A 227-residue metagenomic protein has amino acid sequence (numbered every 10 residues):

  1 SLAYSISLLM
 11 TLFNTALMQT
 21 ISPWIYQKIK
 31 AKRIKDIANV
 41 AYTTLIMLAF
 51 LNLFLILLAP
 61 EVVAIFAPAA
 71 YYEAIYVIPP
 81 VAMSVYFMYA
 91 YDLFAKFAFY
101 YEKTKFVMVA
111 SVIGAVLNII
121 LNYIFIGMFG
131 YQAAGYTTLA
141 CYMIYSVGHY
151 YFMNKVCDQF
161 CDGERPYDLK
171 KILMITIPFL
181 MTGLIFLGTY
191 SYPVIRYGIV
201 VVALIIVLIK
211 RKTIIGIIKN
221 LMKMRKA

Functional and structural regions predicted by a protein language model:
S1-L8, Y72-Y76, Y131-A134: Interfacial/gating helices of multi-pass transporter permease domains
I6-A31, A38-Y42, F97-Y100: Helix-loop junctions and terminal segments of transmembrane helices in multi-pass membrane transport/translocation
L8-L12, N52, Y89, A115-N122 (+2 more regions): Hydrophobic transmembrane alpha-helices of multi-pass small-molecule transporters
F13-M18, A38-M88, I119-Y123, G127: Alpha-helical transmembrane segments of multi-pass membrane transport and lipid-handling proteins
A82-I113: Membrane-interface junctions at transmembrane-helix termini in multi-pass inner-membrane proteins
F94-E102, Y150-Y167: Alpha-helical transmembrane segments
K105, S111-V147, L184-V201: Membrane-interface helix-loop junctions in multi-pass transport and translocation proteins
G183-A227: Membrane-proximal transmembrane or re-entrant/amphipathic helices at the cytosolic face
